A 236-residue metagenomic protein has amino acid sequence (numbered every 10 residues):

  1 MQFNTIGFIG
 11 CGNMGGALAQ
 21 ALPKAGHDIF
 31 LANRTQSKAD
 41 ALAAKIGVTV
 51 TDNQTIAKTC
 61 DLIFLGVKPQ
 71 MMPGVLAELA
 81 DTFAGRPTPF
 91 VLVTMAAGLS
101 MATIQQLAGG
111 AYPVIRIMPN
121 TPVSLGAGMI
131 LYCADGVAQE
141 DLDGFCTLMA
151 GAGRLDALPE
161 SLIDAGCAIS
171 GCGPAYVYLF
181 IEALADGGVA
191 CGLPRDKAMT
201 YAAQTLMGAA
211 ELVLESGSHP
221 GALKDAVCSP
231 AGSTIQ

Functional and structural regions predicted by a protein language model:
M1-K58, A127-G128, V189-C191: NAD(P)+-binding Rossmann beta1-loop-alpha1 motif at the extreme N-terminus of oxidoreductases
L18, Q36, I46, Q54-M129: Rossmann-like NAD(P)(H) cofactor-binding subdomain of soluble oxidoreductases
A39, M72, P194-Y201, L223 (+1 more regions): Small-residue helix-packing motif on alpha-helices
A96-L99, P119-V123, S170, Q204-L206 (+1 more regions): Glycine-rich beta-alpha junction loops
T103-P113, M129-G166, V177-E215: Internal alpha-helical scaffold of NAD(P)-dependent oxidoreductase catalytic cores
V114, I163-A168, P220-D225: Short pre-catalytic strand/loop immediately N-terminal to key active-site residues, enriched for Gly-Thr
A203-Q236: NAD(P)-dependent Rossmann-like dehydrogenase/reductase catalytic/cofactor-binding core
